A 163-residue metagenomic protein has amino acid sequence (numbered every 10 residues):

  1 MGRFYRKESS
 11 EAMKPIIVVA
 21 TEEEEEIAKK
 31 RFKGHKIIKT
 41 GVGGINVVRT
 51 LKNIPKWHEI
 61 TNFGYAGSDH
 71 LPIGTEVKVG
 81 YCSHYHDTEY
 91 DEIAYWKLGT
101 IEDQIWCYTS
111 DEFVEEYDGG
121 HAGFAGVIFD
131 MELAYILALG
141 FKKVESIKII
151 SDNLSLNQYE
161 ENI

Functional and structural regions predicted by a protein language model:
M1-A12: N-terminal amphipathic/basic-hydrophobic helices that include classical n-h-c signal peptides and signal-anchor
K14, E24-I163: Glycine-rich phosphate- or other oxyanion-binding loops that anchor nucleotides, phosphorylated ligands
V18-E22: Gly/serine-rich nucleotide phosphate-binding loop at the start of the catalytic core of nucleotide/ADP-ribose-handling
